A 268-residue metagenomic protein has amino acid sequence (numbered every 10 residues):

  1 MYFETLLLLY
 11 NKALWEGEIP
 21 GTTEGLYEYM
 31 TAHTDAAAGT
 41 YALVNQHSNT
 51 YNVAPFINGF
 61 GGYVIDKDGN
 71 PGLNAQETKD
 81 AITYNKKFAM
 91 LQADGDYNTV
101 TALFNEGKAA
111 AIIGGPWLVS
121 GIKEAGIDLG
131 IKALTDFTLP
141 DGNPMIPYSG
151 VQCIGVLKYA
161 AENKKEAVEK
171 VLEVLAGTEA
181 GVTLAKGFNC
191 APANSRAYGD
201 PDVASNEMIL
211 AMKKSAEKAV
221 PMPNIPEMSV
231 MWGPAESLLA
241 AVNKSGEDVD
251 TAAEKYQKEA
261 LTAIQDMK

Functional and structural regions predicted by a protein language model:
M1-A13, Y41-A42, D141-P147, K218-I225: A structural signal for short loop-to-beta-strand junctions that line the ligand-binding cleft of periplasmic/secreted
M1-G21, Y27, N45-K67, S149-K158 (+1 more regions): Periplasmic solute-binding protein
M1-T5, G21-M30, D35-A38, P55 (+3 more regions): Hinge/lid segment of periplasmic solute-binding proteins
G21-Y27, A93-E106, W117: Short helix-initiation/N-cap motifs at beta->coil->alpha
Y27-A32, D68-Y97: Glycine-centered hinge/linker elements that transmit conformational signals in sensory and ligand-binding systems
M90, E124-N189: Extracytoplasmic/periplasmic substrate-recognition and gating elements
A110-G115, G130-K132: Paired acidic/hydrophobic, glycine-rich loop segments that form the ligand-binding mouth/hinge of periplasmic-binding
A185-A241, D266: Long, aromatic- and glycine/proline-rich binding clefts that accommodate carbohydrate-like moieties
